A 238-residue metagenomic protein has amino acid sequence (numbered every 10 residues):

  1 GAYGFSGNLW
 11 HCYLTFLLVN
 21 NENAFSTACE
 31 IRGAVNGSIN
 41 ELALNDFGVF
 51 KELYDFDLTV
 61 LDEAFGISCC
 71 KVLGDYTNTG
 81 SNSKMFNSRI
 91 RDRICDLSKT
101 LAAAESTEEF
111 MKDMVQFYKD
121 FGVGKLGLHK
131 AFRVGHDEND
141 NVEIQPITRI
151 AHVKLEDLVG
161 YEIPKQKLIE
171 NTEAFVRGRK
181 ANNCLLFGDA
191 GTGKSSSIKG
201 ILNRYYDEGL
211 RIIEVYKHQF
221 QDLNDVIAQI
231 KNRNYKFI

Functional and structural regions predicted by a protein language model:
G1-V159, I163: AAA+ P-loop ATPase mechanoenzymes
L14, I201, R233: Catalytic phosphate/metal-binding cores of nucleic-acid and nucleotide-processing enzymes, i.e., regions that mediate
H136, A190, Y216-Q219: Short, flexible loop/turn elements at secondary-structure junctions
I150-C184: Pre-Walker A (pre-P-loop) alpha-helix and adjacent loop at the N terminus of AAA/AAA+ ATPase modules, a conserved
G160-P164, K194, Q219: Phosphate/oxyanion-binding active-site loops and adjacent basic polyanion-contact surfaces
N182-C184, Y235-I238: Generic beta-sheet signal
N183-I212: Walker A/P-loop
R204-Y235: AAA+/P-loop NTPase substrate/partner-engagement loops
